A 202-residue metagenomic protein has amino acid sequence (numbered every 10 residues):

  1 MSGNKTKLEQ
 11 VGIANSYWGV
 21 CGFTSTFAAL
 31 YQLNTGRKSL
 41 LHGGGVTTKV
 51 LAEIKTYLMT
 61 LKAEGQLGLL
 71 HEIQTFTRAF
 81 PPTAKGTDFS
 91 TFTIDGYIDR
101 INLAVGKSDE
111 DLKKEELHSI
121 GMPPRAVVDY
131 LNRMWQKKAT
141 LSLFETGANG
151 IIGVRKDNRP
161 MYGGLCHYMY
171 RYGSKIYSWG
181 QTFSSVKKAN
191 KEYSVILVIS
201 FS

Functional and structural regions predicted by a protein language model:
M1-I73: Active-site nucleophile-adjacent alpha helix/oxyanion-hole segment immediately C-terminal to the catalytic cysteine
V11, V20, V46, V50 (+5 more regions): Extended aliphatic helical segments
S16, V20, T24, M122 (+2 more regions): Short, well-structured alpha-helical interface segments that form or flank functional binding sites
T56-Y162, Y172-S174, W179, A189-Y193: Conserved active-site-adjacent core of cysteine acyl-enzyme catalytic domains
H167-R171: Short beta-strand-centered aromatic/proline hotspots
G180-S202: Conserved catalytic-core surface of thiol
